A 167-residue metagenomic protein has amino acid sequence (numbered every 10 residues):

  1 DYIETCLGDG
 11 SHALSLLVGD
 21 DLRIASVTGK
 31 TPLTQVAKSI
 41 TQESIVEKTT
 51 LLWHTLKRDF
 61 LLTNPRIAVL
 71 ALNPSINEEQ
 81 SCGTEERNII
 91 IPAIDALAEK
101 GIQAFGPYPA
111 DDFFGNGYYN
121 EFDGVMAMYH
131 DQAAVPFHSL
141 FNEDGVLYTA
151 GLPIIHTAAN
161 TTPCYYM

Functional and structural regions predicted by a protein language model:
D1-E85, I91-M167: Anion-binding alpha/beta catalytic cores of soluble intermediary-metabolism enzymes, centered on
